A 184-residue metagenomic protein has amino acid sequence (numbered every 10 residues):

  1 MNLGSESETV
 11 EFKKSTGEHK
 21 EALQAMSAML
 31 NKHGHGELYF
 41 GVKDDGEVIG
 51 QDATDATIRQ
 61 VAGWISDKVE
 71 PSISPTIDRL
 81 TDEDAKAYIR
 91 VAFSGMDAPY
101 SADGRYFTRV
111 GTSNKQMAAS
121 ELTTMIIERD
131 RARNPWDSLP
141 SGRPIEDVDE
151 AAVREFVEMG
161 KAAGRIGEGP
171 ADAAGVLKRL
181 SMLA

Functional and structural regions predicted by a protein language model:
S5-K14: A short, Trp-centered hydrophobic/proline-enriched beta-strand micro-motif
S7, H35-E37, S72: Short secondary-structure junction motifs
E11, L38-G41, R90-A92: Short, conserved beta-strand segments within well-ordered enzyme catalytic domains that often line or immediately flank
K13-H33, G169-L183: Phosphate-interacting basic helix/loop segments used at nucleotide- and nucleic-acid interfaces
E18-A22, T57, V61, D149-A152: Helical mechanochemical/support elements of P-loop NTPase systems and associated helical scaffolds
K20-E37, V42-I49, D55-T57: Positively charged
V48-Q116: Divalent-cation
T112-A184: Active-site helix-to-loop segments that bind/position phosphate- or nucleotide-bearing substrates and donors across
